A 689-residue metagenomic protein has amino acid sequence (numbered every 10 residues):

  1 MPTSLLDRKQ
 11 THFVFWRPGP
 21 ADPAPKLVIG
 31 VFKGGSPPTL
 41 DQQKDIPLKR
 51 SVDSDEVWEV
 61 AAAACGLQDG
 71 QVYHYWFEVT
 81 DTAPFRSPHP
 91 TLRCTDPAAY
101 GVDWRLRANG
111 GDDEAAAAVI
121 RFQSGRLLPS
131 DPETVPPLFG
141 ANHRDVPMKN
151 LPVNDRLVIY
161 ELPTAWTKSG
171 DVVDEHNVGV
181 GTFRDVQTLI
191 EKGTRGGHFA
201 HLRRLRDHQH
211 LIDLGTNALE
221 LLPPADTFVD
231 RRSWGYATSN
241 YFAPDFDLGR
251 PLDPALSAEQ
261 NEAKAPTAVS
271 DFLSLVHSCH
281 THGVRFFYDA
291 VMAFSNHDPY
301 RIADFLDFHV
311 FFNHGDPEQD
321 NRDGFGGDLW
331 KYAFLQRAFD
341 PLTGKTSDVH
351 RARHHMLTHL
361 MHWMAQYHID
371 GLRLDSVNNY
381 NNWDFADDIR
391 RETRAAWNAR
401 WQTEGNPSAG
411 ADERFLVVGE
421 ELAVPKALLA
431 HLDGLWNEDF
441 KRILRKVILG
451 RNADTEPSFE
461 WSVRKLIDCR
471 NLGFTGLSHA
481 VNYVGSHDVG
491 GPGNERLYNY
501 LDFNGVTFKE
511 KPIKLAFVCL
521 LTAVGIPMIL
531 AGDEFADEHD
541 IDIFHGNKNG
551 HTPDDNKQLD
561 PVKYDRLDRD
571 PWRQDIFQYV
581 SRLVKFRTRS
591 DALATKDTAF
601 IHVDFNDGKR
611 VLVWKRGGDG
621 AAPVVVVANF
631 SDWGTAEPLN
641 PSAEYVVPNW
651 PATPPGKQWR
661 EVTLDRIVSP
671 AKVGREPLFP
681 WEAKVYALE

Functional and structural regions predicted by a protein language model:
M1-G19, D53-I159, T167-V173, D185: The feature marks proteins involved in alpha-glucan
D22, I46, A225, W234-A237 (+11 more regions): Active-site-proximal helices and loops of the catalytic beta/alpha 8
F77, L162, L221, W363 (+7 more regions): Conserved, mostly hydrophobic/aromatic
A83-P147, V229-R231, Y236-A237, I302-R337 (+1 more regions): Core domains of carbohydrate- and sulfate-ester-processing enzymes
D145-V146, L151-N154, P163-Y367, V377 (+4 more regions): Substrate-binding/active-site clefts of carbohydrate-active enzymes
V158-L162, L219, F286-Y288, L372 (+3 more regions): Hydrophobic faces of well-ordered beta-strands that scaffold small-molecule active sites in alpha/beta enzyme cores
H479-V506: Active-site clefts of carbohydrate-active enzymes
P670-E689: C-terminal beta-strand-rich structural cap/linker in extracellular carbohydrate-active enzymes
